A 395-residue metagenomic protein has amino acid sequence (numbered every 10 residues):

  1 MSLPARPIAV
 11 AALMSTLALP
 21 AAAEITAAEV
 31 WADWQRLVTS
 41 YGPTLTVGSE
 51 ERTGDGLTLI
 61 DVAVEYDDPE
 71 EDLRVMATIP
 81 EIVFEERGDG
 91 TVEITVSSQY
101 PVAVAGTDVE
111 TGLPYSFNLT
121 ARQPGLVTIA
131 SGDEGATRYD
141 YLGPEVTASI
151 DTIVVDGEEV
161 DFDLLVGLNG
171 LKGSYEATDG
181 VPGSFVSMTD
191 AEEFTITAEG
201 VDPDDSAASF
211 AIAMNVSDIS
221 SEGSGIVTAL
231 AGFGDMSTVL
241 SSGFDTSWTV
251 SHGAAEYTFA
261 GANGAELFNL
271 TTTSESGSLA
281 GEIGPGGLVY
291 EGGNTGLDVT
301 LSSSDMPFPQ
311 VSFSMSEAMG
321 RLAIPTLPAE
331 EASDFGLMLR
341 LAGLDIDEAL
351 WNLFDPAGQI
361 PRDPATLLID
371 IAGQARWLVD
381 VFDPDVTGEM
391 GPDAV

Functional and structural regions predicted by a protein language model:
M1-A23: Gram-negative bacterial Sec-dependent N-terminal signal peptides
I25-V395: Glycine-rich, small/hydroxylated-residue low-complexity segments
